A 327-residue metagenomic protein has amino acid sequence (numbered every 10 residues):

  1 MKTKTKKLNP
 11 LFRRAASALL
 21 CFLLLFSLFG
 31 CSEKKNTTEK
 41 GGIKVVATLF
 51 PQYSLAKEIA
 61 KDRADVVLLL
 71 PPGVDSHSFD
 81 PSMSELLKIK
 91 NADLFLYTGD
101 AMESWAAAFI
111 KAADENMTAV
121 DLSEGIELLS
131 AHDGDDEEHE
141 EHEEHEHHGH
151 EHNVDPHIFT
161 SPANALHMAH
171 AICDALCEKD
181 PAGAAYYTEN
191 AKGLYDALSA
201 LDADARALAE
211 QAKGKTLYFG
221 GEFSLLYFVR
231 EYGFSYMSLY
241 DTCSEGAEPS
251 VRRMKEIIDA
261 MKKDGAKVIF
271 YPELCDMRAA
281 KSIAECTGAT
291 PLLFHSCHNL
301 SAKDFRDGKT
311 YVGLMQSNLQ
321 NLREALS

Functional and structural regions predicted by a protein language model:
M1-L11: N-terminal secretory signal peptides that target proteins for export/translocation
K2, S17-L20, S27-S327: Extracytoplasmic metal-acquisition and chelation regions
